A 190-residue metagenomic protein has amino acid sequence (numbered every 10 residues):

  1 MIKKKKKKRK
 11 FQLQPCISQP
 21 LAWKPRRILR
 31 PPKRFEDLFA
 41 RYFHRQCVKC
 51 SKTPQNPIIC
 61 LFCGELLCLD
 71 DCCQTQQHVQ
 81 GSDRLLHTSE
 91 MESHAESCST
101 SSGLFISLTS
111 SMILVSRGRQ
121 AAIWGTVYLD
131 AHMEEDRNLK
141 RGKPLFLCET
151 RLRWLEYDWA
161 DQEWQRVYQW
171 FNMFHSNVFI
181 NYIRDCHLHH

Functional and structural regions predicted by a protein language model:
M1-P25: Extended, low-complexity, charged intrinsically disordered regions
S18, I28, P32-R34, C47 (+4 more regions): Feature captures hydrophobic
R27-F62, L69-H78: Cys/His-rich Zn2+-binding "zinc-finger" mini-domains, especially FYVE domains and B-box/RING-like TRIM modules
Q55, L66-H190: Cys/His-rich, Zn2+-coordinating zinc-finger modules
